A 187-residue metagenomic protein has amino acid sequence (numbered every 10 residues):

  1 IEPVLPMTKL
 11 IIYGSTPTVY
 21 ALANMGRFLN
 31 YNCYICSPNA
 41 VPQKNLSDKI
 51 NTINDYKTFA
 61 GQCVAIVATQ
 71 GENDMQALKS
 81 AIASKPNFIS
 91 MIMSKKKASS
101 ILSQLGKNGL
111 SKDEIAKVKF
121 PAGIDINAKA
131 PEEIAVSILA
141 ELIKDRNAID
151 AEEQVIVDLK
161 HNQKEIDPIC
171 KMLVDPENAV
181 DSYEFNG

Functional and structural regions predicted by a protein language model:
I1-L46, V64, S103, D145 (+2 more regions): Segments forming oxygen-rich coordination pockets for charged ligands
K49-F59: Short acidic low-complexity segments
S80-Q104: ADP-ribose/adenylate-binding Rossmann-like module
E114-E133, S137: Active-site capping/gating segments
D167-C170, Y183: Short cysteine-rich clusters marking metal-coordination/redox-active sites
L173: Cys/His-rich metal-chelating microdomains
P176-E177: Short, non-ligating residues that shape and space the ligands of small metal-coordination modules and catalytic
D181-G187: Short linker/helix segments within small regulatory modules
